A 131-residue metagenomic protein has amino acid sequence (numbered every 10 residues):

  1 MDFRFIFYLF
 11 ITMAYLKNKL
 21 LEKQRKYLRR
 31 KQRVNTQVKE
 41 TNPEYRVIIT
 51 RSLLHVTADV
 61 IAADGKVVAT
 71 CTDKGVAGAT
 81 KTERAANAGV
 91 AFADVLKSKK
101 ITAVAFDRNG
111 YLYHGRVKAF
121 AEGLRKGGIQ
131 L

Functional and structural regions predicted by a protein language model:
D2, I6-T12, K66, T72-L131: Extended polybasic, low-complexity segments that bind anionic RNA or targeting/receptor surfaces
D2-T57, A63, V68, K126-G127: Intrinsically disordered, Lys/Arg-rich N-terminal extensions and targeting peptides of nucleic-acid-associated proteins
